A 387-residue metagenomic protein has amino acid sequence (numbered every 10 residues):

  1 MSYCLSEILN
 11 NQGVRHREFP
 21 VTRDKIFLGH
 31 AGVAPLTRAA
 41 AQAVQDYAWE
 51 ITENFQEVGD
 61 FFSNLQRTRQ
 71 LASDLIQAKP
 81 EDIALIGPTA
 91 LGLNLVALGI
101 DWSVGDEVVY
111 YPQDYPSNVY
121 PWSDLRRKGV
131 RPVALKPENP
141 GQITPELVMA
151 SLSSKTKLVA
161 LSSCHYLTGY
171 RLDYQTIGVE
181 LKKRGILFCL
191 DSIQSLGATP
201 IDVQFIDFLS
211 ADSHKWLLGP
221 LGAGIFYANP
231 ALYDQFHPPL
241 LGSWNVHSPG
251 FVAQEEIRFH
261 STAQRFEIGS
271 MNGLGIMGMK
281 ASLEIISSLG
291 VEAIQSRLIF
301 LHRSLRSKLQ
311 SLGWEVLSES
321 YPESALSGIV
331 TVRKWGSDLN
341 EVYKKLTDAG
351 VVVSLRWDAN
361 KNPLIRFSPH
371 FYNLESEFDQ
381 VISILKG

Functional and structural regions predicted by a protein language model:
M1-G387: Pyridoxal 5′-phosphate
